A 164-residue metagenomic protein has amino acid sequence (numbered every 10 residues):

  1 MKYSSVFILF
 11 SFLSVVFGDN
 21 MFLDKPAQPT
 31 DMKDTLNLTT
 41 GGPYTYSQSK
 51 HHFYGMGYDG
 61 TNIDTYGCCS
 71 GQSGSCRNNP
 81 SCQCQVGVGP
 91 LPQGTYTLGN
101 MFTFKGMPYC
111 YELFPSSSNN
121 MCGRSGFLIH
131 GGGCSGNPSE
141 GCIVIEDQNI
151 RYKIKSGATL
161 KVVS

Functional and structural regions predicted by a protein language model:
M1-S4: Positively charged n-region of N-terminal signal peptides that target proteins for export
F10-F17: Hydrophobic h-region of N-terminal signal peptides that target proteins for export in Gram-negative bacteria
M21-R77: Intrinsically disordered, low-complexity, Pro/Ser/Thr/Asn/Gly/Ala-rich spacer/linker segments adjacent to signal
L38-T40, Q83, P92: Residues that act as N-cap/strand-start positions at coil-to-secondary-structure junctions
S73-G87: N-terminal post-signal-peptidase region of extra-cytosolic proteins
Q85, G89-P90, T95, N100-S164: Exported/periplasmic cell-wall-interacting domains
